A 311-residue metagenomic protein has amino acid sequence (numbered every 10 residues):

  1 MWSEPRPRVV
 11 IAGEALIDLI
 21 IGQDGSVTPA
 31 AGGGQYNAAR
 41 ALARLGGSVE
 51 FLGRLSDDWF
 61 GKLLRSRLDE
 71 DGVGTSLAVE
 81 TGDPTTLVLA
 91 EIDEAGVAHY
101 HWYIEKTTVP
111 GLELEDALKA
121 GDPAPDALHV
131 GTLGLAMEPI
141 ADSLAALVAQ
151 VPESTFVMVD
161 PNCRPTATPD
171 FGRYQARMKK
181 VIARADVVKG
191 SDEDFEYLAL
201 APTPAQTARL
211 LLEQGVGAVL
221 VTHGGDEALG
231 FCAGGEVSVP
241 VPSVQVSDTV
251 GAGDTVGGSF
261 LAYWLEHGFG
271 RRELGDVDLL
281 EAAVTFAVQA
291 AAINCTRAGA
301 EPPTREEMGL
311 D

Functional and structural regions predicted by a protein language model:
M1-G74: Glycine-rich phosphate/adenosyl-contacting loop at the front of the ribokinase-like
M1-R8, L200-D311: Conserved phosphate-binding/catalytic region of the ribokinase-like
A15, G34, L133, P161 (+1 more regions): Active-site metal-binding loops of divalent metal-dependent hydrolases
I17, I21, D57, C163 (+3 more regions): Short, glycine/acidic-enriched loop or turn micro-motifs at the edges of active sites
S48-T132, V157, L310-D311: Conserved N-terminal subdomain of the carbohydrate kinase-like
A127-R209, D226-E227: Conserved beta-alpha-beta core of the PfkB/ribokinase-like small-molecule kinase fold
